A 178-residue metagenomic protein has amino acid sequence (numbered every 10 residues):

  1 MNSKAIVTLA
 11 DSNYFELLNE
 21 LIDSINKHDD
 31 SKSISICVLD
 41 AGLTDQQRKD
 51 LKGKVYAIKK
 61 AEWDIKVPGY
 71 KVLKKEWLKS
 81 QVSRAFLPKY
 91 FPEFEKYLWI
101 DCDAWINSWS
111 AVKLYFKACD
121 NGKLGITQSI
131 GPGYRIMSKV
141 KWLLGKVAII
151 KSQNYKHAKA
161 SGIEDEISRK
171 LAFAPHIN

Functional and structural regions predicted by a protein language model:
M1-N178: Glycosyltransferase catalytic domains, chiefly GT-A lineage
